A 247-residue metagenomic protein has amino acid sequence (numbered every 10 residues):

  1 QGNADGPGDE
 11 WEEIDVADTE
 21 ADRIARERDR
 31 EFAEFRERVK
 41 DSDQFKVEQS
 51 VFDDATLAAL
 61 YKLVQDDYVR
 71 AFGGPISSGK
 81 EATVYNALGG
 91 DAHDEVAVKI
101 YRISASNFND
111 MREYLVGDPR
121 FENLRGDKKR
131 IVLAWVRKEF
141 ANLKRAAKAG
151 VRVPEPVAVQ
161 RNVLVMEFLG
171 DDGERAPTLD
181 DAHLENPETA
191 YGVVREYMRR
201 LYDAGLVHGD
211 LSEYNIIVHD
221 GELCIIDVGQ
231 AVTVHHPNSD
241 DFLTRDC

Functional and structural regions predicted by a protein language model:
Q1, A17-D22, Q49, T233-N238 (+1 more regions): Helical subdomain adjoining the active site within ATP-dependent kinase catalytic cores
A4-E12, R23-G74: Juxta-kinase regulatory segment immediately upstream of eukaryotic protein kinase catalytic domains
Q49-R175: Conserved ATP-binding subdomain of kinase catalytic cores across diverse folds
V98, G209, I226: Active-site flanking residues adjacent to catalytic metal/cofactor-binding acidic residues
R102, G170, E213, V218 (+1 more regions): Short, glycine/acidic-enriched loop or turn micro-motifs at the edges of active sites
D127-V153, L179-G209, E213-Y214, H219: Conserved kinase catalytic-core helix
E174-L179, V232-H236: Short small-residue beta-strand/loop micro-motif enriched in glycine and branched aliphatics
D203-L206, H219-C247: C-lobe/activation-segment region of protein kinase-like
